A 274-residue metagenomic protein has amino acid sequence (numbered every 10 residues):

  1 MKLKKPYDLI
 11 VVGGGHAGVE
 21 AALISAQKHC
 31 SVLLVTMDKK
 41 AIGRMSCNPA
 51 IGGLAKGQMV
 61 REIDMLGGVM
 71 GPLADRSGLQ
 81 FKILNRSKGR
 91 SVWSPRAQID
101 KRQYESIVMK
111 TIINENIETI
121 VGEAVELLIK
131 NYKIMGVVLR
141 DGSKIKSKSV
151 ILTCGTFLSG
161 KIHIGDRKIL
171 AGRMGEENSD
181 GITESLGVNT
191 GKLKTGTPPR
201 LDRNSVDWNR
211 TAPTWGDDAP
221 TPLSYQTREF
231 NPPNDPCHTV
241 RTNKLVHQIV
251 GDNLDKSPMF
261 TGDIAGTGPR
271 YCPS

Functional and structural regions predicted by a protein language model:
K2-L3, K144: Short, flexible hinge/linker loops that cap or flank conserved catalytic cores
L3-A17: Beta1/beta-strand and adjacent pyrophosphate-binding region of the FAD-binding site in flavoprotein oxidoreductases
P6, L23-K130, D141, S149 (+5 more regions): Conserved N-terminal/central alpha/beta ligand/cofactor-binding core
D8, M135, K148: Conserved acidic residues
G136-R140: Short beta-strand segments that buttress and anchor functional surface loops
N253-S274: Active-site helix-to-loop segments that bind/position phosphate- or nucleotide-bearing substrates and donors across
